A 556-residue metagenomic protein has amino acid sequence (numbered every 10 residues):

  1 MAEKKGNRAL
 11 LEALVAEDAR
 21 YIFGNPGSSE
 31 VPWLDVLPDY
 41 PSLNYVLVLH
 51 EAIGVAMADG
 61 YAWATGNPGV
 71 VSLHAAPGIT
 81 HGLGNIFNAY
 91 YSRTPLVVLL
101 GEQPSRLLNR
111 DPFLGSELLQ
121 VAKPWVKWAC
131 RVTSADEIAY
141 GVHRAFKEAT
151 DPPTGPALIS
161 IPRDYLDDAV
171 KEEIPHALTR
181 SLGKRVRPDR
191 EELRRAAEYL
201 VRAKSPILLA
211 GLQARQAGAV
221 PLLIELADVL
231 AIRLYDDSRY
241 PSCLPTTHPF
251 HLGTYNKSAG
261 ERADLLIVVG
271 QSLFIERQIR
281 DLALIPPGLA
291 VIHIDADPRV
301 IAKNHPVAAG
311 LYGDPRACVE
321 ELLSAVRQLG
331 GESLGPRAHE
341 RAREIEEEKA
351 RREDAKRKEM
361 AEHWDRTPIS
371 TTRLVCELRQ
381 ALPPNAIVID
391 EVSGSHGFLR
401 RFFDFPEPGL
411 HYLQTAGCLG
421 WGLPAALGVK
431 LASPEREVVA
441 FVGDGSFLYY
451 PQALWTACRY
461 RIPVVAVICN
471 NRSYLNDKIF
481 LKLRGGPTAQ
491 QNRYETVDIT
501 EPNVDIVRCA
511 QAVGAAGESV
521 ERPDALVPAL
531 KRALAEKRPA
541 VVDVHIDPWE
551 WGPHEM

Functional and structural regions predicted by a protein language model:
M1-S333, A381-P384, P463-A466, L475 (+3 more regions): N-terminal alpha/beta PP-like core and its mobile active-site loop of ThDP/TPP-dependent enzymes
N7-R20, N25-S28, W33-P38, E346-A432: Active-site diphosphate/adenylate-binding microenvironment
A62, A149, A227, R379 (+3 more regions): N-terminal cationic-hydrophobic initiation segments that often serve targeting/anchoring roles
L99, L108-L114, F250, K257-G260 (+4 more regions): Thiamine diphosphate
D136, G288, I292-V392, N492 (+4 more regions): Phosphate/pyrophosphate-binding active-site segments
G211-Q216, H363, G443-G445: Conserved short loop/turn motifs at secondary-structure junctions
R277-D281, L322-K356, L423, V439-F441 (+2 more regions): Hydrophobic, well-ordered secondary-structure segments that either form specific early membrane-associated helices used
